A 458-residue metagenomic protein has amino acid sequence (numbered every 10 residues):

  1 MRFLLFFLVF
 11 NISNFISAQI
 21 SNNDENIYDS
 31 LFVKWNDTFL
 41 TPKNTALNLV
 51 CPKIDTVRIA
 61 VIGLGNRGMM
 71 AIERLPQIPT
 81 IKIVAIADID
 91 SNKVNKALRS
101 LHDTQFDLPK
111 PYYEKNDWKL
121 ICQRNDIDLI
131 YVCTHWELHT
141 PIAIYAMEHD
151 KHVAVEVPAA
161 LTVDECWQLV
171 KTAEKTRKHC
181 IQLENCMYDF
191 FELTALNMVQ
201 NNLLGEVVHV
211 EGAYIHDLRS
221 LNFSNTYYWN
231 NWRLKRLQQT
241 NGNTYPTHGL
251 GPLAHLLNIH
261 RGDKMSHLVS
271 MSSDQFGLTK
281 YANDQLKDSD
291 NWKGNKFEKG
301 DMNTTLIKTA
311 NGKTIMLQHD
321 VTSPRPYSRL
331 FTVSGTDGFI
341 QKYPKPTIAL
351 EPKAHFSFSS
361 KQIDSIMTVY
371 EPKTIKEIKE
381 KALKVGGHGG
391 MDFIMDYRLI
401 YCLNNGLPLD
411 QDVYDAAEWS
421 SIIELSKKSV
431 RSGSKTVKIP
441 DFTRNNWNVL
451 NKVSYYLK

Functional and structural regions predicted by a protein language model:
M1-S21: Bacterial Sec-dependent N-terminal signal peptides
Q19-H149, W167, K171-H179: N-terminal glycine-/serine-/threonine-rich beta1-alpha1-beta2 phosphate-ribose binding loop of Rossmann-like
I20-P42, L47, M70, P324-K458: C-terminal helical cap and adjacent loop that interface with cofactors, partners, or active-site loops
D150-T162: ADP-ribose/adenylate-binding Rossmann-like module
T176-I181, C186-F297: Predominantly a Rossmann-like dinucleotide-binding segment in NAD(P)-dependent oxidoreductases
T305-N311, G335: Active-site beta-strand termini and strand-to-loop segments that position acidic
